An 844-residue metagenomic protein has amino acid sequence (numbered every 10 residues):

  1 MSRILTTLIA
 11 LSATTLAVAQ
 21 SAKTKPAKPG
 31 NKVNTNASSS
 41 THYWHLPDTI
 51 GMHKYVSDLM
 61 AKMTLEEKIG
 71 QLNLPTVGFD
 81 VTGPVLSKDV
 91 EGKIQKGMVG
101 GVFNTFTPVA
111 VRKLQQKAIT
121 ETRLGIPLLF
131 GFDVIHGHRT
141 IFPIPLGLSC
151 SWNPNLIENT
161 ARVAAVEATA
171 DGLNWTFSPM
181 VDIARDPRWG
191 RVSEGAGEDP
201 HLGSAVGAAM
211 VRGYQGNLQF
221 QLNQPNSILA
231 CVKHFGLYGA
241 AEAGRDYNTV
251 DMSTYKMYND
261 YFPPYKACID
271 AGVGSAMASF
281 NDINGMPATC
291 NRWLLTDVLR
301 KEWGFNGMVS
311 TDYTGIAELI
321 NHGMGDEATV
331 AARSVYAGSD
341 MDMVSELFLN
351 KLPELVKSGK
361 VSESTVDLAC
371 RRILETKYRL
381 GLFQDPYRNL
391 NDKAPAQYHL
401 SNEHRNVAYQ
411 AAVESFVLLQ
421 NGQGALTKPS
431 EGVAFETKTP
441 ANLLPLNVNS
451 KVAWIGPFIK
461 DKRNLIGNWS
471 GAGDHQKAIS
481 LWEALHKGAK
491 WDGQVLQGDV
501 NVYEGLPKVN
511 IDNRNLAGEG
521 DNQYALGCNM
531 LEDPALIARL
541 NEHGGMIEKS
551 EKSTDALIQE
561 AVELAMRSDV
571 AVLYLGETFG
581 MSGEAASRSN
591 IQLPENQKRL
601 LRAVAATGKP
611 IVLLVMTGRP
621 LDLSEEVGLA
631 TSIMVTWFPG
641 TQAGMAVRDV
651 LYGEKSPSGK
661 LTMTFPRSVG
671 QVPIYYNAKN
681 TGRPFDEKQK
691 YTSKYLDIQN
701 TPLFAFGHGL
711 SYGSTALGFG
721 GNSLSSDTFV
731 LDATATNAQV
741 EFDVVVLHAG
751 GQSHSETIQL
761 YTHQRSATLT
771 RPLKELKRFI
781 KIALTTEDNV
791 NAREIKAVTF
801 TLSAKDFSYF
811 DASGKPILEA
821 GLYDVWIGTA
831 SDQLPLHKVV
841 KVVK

Functional and structural regions predicted by a protein language model:
S2-A10: Sec-dependent signal peptide recognition, specifically the positively charged N-region followed immediately by
A10-V18: Hydrophobic h-region of N-terminal signal peptides that target proteins for export in Gram-negative bacteria
V18-S808, A820-S831, V843-K844: Glycoside hydrolase catalytic-domain context in secreted enzymes
D811-S813: Flexible, membrane-facing loop/turn or short amphipathic-helix motifs that contact lipid bilayers or gate lipid-binding
P816-L818: Surface-exposed, short loops/turns at beta-strand junctions within beta-sandwich domains
L836-V840: Edge beta-strands of extracellular beta-sandwich domains
